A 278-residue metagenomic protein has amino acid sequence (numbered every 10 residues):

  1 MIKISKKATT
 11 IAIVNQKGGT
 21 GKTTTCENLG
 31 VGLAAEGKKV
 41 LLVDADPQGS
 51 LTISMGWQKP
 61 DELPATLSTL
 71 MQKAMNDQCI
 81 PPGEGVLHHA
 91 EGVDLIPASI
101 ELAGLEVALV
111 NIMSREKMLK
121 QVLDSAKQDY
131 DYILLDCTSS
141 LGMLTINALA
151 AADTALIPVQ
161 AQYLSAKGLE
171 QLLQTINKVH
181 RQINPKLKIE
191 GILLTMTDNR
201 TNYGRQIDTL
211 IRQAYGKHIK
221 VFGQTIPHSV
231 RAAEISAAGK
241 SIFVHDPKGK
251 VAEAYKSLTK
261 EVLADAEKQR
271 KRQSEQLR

Functional and structural regions predicted by a protein language model:
M1-R278: P-loop NTP-binding core
